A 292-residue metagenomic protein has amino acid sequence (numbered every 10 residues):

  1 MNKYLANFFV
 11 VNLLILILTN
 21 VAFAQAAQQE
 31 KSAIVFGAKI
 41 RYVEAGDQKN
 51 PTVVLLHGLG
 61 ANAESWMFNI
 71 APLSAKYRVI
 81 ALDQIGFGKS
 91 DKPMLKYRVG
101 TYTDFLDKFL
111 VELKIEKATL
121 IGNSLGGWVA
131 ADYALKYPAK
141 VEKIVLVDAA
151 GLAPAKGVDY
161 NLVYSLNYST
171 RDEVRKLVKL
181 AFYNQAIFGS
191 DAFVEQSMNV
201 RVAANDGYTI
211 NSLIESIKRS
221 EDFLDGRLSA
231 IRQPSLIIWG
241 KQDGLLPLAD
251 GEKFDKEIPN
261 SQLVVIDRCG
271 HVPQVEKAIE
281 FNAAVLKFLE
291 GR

Functional and structural regions predicted by a protein language model:
M1-V53, A75-Y77, I115-E116, D222 (+1 more regions): Alpha/beta-hydrolase fold catalytic core
V35-F36, V43-A45, A81-L125, A283: Active-site loop/oxyanion-hole signature of alpha/beta-hydrolase fold enzymes
E44-K89: Conserved HGGG/HGGXW glycine-rich cap/lid loop of the alpha/beta-hydrolase fold
A131-K136, E142-D172: Flexible "cap/lid" loop of the alpha/beta hydrolase fold
P154-V158, N167-A230: Conserved alpha/beta-hydrolase catalytic His-Asp/Glu region
I231, I237-W239: Short beta-strand/loop motif that positions the catalytic acidic residue of the alpha/beta-hydrolase fold
Q242-L246: Acidic catalytic loop of the alpha/beta-hydrolase fold
S261-R292: Catalytic active-site module of serine/aspartate enzymes centered on a nucleophile-bearing elbow/loop
